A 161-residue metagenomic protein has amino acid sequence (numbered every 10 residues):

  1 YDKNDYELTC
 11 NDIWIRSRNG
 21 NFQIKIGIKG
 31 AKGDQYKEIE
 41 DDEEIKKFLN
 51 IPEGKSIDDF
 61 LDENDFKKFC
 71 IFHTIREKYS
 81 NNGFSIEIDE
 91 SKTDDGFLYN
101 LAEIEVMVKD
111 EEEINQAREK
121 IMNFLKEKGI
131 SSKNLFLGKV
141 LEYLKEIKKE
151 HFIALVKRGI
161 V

Functional and structural regions predicted by a protein language model:
Y1-V161: Phosphate-end processing signature that detects enzymes handling 5′-triphosphorylated RNA and polyphosphate
